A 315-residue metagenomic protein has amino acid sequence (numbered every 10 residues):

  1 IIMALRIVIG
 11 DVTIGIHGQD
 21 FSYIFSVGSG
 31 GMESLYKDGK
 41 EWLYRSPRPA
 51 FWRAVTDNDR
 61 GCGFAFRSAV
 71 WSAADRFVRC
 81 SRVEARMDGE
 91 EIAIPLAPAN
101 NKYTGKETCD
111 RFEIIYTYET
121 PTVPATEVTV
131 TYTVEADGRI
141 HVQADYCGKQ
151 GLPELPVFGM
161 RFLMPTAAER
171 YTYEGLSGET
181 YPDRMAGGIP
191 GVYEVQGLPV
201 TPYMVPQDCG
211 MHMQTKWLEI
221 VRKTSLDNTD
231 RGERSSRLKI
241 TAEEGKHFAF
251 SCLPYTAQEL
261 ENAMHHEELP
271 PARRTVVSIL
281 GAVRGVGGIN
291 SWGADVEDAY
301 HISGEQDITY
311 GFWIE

Functional and structural regions predicted by a protein language model:
A4-E315: Beta-strand/loop-rich accessory regions of lumenal/periplasmic or secreted enzymes, predominantly carbohydrate-active
